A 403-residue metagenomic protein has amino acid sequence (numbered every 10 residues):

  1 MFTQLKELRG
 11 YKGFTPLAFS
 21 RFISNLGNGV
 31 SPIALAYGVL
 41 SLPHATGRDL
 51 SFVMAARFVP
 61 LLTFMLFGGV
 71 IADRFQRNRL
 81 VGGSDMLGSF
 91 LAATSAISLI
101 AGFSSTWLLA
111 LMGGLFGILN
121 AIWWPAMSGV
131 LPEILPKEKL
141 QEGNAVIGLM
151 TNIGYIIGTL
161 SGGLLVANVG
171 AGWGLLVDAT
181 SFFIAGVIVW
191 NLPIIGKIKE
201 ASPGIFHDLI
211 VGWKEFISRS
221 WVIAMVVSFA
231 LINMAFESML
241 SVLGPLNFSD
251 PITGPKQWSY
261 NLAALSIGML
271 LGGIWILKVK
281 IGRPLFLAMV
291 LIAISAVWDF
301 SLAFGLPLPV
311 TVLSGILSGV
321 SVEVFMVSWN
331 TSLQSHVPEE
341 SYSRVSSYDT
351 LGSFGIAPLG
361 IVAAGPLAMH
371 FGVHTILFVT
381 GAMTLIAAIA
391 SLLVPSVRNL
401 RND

Functional and structural regions predicted by a protein language model:
M1-G10, K197-H207: Short, membrane-interfacial amphipathic segments enriched in basic
T3-V59, K214-A263: Helix-loop boundary and gating motifs at the non-cytosolic
T15, S51, W107-L111, L176 (+5 more regions): Hydrophobic alpha-helical transmembrane segments
T15-P32, M54-A72, Q76-L91, L108-A167 (+6 more regions): Substrate-agnostic recognition of the 12-TM MFS/MFS-like secondary transporter fold
A36, A92-L99, G162, V166 (+8 more regions): Structural signal for membrane-spanning alpha-helices in multi-pass inner-membrane proteins, emphasizing helix cores
A36-P43, A96-A101, I157-V177, D250-P251 (+1 more regions): Transmembrane alpha-helix termini and helix-breaking/packing motifs in multi-pass membrane transporters
L62-T63, R74, L80, F90 (+4 more regions): C-terminal transmembrane bundle of multi-pass solute transporters/carriers
G129, E133, L175-G204, G282 (+1 more regions): Helix-loop junctions on the cytosolic side of multi-pass membrane transporters, especially the intracellular loop
